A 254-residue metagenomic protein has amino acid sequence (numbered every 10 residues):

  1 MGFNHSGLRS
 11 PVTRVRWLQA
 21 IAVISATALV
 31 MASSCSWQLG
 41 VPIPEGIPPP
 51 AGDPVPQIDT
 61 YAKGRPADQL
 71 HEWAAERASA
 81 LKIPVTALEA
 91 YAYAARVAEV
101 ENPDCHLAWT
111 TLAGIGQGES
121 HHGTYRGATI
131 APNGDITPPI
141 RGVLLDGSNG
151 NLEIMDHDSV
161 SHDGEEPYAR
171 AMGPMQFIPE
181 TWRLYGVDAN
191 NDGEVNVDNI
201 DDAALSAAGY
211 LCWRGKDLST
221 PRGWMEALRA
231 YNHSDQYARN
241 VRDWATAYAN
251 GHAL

Functional and structural regions predicted by a protein language model:
N4-Q38: Secretory targeting and sorting signals
H5-S6, P54, T60, G147-G150 (+1 more regions): Short linear motifs in intrinsically disordered/low-complexity regions
I24, S34-E99: N-terminal export signals and maturation junctions of secreted/periplasmic proteins
L29, G46-P48, E165: N-terminal targeting/disorder module
H71-W73, A78-L254: Catalytic glycan-binding domains that act on GlcNAc-containing polysaccharides
